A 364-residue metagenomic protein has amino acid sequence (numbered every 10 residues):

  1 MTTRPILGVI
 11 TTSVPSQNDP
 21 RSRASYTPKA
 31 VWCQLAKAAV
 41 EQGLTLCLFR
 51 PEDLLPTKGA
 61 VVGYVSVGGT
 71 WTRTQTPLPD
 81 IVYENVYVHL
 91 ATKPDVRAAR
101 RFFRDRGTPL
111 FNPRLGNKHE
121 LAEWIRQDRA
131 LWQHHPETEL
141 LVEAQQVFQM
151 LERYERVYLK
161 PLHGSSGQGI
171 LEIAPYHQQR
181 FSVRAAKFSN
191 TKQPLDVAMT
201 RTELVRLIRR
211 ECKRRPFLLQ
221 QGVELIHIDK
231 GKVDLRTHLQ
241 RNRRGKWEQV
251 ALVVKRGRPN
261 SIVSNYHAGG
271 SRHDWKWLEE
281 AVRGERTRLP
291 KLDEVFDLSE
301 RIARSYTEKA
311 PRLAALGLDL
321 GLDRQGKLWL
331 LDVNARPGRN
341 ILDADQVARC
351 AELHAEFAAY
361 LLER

Functional and structural regions predicted by a protein language model:
T2-L7: Extreme N-terminal starter segment of soluble prokaryotic enzymes
V9, Y83-E84, L159, Q220: Redox-cofactor binding/interface segments in oxidoreductases and associated redox assembly factors
P15-T27, A91, I341-D343: Short, flexible/disordered intra-domain loops and linkers
Y26-Q146: Conserved N-proximal alpha/beta basic substrate-recognition cap immediately N-terminal to, or forming the N-lobe
C47-P51, L218-G222, D234-L235, K309-Q325: A short glycine-rich, hydrophobically flanked beta-strand micro-motif that places a catalytic Asp/Glu for divalent metal
V86-Y87, R114-L115, V142, H163 (+5 more regions): Short, flexible loop/turn elements at secondary-structure junctions
Q149-R156, L162-G270: Phosphate-binding site of ATP-dependent enzymes
R272-A314, L322-R364: C-terminal active-site "lid" helix and adjoining low-complexity regulatory extension at the edge of ATP-using catalytic
